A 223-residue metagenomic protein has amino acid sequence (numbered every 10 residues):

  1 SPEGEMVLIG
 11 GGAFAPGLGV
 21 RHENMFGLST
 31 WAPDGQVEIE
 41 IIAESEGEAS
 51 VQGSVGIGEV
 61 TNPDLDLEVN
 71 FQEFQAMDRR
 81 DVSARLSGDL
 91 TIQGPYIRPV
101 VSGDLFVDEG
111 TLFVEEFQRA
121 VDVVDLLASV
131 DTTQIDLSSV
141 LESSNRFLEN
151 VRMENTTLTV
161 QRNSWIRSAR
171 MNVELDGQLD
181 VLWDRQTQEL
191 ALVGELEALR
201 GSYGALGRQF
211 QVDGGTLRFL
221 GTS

Functional and structural regions predicted by a protein language model:
G4-S223: Strand-loop-strand
